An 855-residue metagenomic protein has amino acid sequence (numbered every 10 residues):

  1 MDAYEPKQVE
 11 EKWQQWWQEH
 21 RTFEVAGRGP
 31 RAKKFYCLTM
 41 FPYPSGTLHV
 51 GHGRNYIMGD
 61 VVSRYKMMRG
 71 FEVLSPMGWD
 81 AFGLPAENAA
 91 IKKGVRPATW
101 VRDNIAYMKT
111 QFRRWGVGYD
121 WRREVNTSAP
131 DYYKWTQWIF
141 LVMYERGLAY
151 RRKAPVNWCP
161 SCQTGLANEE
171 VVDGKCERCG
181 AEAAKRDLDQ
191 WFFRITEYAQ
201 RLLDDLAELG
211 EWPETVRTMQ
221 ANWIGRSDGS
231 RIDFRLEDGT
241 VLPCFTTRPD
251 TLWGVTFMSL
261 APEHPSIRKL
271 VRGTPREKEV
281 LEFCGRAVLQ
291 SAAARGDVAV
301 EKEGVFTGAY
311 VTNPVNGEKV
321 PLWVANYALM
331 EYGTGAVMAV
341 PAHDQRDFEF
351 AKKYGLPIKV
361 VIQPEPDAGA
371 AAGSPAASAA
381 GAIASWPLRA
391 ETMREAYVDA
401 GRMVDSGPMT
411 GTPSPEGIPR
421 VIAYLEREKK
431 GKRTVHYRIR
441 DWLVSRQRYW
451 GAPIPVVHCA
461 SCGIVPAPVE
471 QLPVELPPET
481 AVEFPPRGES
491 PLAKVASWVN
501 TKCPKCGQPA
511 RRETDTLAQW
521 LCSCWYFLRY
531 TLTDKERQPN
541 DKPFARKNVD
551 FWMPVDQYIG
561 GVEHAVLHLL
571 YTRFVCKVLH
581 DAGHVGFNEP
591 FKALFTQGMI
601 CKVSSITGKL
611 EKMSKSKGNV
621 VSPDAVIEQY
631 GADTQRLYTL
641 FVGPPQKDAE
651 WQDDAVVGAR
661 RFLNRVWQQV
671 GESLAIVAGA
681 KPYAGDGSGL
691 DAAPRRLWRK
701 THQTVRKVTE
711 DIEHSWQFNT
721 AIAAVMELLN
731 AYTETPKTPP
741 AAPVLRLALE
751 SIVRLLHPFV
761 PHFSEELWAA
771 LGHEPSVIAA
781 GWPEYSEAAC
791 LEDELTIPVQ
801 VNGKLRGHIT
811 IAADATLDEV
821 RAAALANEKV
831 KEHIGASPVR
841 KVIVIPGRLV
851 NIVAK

Functional and structural regions predicted by a protein language model:
M1-K34, A261, G273-K278, G355-S378 (+6 more regions): Basic, alpha-helical terminal appendages of large translation-related enzymes
M1-L38, M67-P76, T99-K109, E211 (+3 more regions): Conserved oxyanion/phosphate-binding beta-strand-loop segments in alpha/beta enzyme cores
A3, K12, W16-H20, I91-P249 (+9 more regions): Residue patterns forming the tRNA-binding/recognition surfaces of aminoacyl-tRNA synthetases and related DALR
A26-V95, E124-I139, C162, T246-T247 (+2 more regions): N-terminal catalytic cores of NTP/NDP-binding nucleotidyl/phosphoryl-transfer enzymes
G59, E72, H264-P364, E395-Y397: Catalytic alpha/beta core of large soluble enzyme barrels
D80, E145-S161, R433-C462, Q519 (+6 more regions): Helix-rich, typically C-terminal accessory recognition domains appended to large enzymatic cores
T196-R226, A261-V305, L472-K502, L749-G781: Amphipathic alpha-helical
A309-Y332, T501-K647: Alpha-helical recognition segments enriched in aromatics with Gly/Pro capping that present substrate-recognition
